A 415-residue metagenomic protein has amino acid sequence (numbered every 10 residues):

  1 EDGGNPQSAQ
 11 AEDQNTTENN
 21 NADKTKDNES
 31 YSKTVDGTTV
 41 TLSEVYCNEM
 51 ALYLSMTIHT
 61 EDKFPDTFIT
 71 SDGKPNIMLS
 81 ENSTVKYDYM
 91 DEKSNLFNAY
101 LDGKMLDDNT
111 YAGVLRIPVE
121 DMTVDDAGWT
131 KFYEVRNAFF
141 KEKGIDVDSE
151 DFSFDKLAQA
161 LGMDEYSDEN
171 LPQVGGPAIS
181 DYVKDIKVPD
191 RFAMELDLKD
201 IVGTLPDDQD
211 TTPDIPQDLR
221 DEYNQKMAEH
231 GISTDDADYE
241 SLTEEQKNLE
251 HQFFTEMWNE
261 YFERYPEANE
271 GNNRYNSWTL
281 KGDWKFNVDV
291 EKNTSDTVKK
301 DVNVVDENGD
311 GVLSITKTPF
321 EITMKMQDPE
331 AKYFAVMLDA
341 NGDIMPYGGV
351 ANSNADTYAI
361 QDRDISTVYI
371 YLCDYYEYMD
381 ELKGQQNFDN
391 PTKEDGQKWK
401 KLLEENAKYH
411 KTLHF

Functional and structural regions predicted by a protein language model:
D2-F415: Alpha-helical, hydrophobic structural elements that either
